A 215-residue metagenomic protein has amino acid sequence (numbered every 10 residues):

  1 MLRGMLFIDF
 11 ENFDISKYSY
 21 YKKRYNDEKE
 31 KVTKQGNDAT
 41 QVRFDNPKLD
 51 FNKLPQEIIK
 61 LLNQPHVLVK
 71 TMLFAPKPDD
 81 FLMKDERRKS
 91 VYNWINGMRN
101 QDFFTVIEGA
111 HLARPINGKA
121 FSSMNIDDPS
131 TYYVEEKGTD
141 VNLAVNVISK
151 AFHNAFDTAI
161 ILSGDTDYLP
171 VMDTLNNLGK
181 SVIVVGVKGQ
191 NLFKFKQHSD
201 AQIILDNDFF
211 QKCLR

Functional and structural regions predicted by a protein language model:
M1-D128, Y132, S181: Domain-level signal for Mg2+-assisted phosphodiester chemistry and nucleotide/NA-binding surfaces in nucleic-acid
T105-R215: Nuclease catalytic cores that cleave nucleic-acid phosphodiester bonds, predominantly acidic two-metal-ion
